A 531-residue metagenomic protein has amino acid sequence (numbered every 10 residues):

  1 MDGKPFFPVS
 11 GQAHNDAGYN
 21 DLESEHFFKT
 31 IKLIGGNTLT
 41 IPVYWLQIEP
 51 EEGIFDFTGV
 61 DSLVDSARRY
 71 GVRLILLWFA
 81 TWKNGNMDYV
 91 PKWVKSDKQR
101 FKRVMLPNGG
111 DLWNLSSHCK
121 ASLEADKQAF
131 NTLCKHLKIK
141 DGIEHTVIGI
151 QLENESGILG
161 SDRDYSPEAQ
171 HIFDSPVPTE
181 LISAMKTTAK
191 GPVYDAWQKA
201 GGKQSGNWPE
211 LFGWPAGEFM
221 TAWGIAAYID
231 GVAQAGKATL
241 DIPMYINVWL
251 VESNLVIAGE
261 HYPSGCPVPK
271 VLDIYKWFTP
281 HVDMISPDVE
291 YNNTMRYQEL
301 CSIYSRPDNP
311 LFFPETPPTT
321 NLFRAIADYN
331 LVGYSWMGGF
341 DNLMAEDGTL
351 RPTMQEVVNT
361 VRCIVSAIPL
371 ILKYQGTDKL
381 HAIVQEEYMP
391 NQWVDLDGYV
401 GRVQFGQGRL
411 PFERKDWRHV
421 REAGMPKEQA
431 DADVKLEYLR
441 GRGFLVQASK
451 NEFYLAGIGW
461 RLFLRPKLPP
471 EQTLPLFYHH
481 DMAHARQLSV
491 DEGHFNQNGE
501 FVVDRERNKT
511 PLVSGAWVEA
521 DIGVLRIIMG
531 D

Functional and structural regions predicted by a protein language model:
M1-N37: N-terminal carbohydrate-binding accessory modules
P5-V9, G35-N37, R68-L74, I139-I148 (+4 more regions): Short, well-ordered coil/turn segments that N-cap beta-strands
H14-E23, L46-T58, N84-G85, E252-V256 (+3 more regions): Acidic-and-aromatic substrate-binding clefts and catalytic sites of carbohydrate-active enzymes
E23-K98, I225-D241: Aromatic-lined substrate-binding rim segments of carbohydrate-active enzymes
V72, G231-I242, P267-Y374: Catalytic-core region of carbohydrate-active enzymes that cleave or remodel glycosidic bonds
K102-L272: Polysaccharide-binding and catalytic clefts of secreted carbohydrate-active enzymes
F323-P469: Aromatic- and carboxylate-lined catalytic core of secreted/periplasmic carbohydrate-active enzymes
H419-G443, K450-D531: C-terminal beta-sandwich/jelly-roll accessory domains of carbohydrate-active enzymes
